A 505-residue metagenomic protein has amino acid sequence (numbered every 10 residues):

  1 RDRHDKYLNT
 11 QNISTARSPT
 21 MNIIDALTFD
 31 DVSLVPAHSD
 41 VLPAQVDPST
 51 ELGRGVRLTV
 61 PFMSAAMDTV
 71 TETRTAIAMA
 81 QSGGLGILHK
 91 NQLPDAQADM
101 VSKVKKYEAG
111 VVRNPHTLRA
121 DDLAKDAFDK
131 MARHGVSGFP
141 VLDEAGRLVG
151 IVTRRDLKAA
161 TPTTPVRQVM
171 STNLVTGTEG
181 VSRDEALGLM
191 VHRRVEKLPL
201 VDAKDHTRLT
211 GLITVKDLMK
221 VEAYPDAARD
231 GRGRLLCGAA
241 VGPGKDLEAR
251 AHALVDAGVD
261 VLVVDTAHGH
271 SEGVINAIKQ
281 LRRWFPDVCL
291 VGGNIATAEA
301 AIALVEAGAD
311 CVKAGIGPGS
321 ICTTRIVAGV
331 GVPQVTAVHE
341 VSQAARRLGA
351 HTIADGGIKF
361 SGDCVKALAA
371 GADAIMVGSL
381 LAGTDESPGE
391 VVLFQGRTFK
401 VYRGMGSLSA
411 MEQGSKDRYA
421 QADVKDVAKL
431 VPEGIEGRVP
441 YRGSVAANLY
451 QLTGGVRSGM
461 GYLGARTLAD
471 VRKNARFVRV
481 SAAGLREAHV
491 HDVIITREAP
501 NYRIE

Functional and structural regions predicted by a protein language model:
I13, R17-H38, L118-R119, G177-T178 (+6 more regions): Alpha/beta catalytic cores of nucleotide-metabolism and tRNA/nucleoside-modifying enzymes
A44-L58, A65-M67, A96-H134, V141-D143 (+4 more regions): Bateman/CBS regulatory modules and CBS-like beta-alpha motifs in cytosolic regions of diverse proteins
R57-S64, V111-P115, D230-A240, L281-A296 (+2 more regions): Short beta-strand/loop segments at the ligand-binding rim of alpha/beta enzyme cores
T75-A76, A249-L254, A296-A314, I358-D373: Catalytic cores of alpha/beta
G84-A96, V259-S271, C311-A328, I358-V391: Glycine-rich phosphate-binding active-site loops on the catalytic face of alpha/beta enzymes
L88-N91, T117, G138-P140, T176-T178 (+6 more regions): Catalytic beta/alpha-barrel core
K90-V104, L148-A160, M190, L200-M219 (+2 more regions): Terminal amphipathic helices with adjacent charged low-complexity linkers/tails
P94-S102, R208, L212-A228, D246-E248 (+4 more regions): Active-site-adjacent beta->alpha loops and helix N-cap segments on the catalytic face of soluble alpha/beta enzymes
